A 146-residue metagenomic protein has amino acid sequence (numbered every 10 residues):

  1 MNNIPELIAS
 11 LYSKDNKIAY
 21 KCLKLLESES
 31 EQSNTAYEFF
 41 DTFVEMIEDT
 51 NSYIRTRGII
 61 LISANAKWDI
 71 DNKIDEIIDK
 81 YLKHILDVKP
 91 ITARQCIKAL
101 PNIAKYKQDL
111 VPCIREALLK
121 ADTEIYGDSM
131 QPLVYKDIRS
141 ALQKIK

Functional and structural regions predicted by a protein language model:
N2-N3, R115-K146: Eukaryotic acidic, Ser/Thr-rich intrinsically disordered low-complexity regions
E6-I8, T42-V44, I74-L82, I114-D122: Buried hydrophobic core positions in alpha-solenoid tandem helical repeats
K14-N16, T50-S52, V88-P90, Y126-G127 (+1 more regions): Short inter-helical turns and helix N-cap capping residues of alpha-solenoid HEAT/ARM repeat scaffolds
L23-K24, F40, G58-I59, I97 (+3 more regions): Hydrophobic core positions within HEAT/HEAT-like alpha-solenoid repeats
E27-S28, S63-A66, P101-N102, L119 (+1 more regions): Structural signature of alpha-helical solenoid repeat scaffolds
S28-E38, A66-I74, I103-I114, K144-K146: Flexible loop/turn segments at the boundaries of HEAT repeats in alpha-solenoid HEAT proteins
D49-V88: Helix-adjacent hinge/juxtasegments
